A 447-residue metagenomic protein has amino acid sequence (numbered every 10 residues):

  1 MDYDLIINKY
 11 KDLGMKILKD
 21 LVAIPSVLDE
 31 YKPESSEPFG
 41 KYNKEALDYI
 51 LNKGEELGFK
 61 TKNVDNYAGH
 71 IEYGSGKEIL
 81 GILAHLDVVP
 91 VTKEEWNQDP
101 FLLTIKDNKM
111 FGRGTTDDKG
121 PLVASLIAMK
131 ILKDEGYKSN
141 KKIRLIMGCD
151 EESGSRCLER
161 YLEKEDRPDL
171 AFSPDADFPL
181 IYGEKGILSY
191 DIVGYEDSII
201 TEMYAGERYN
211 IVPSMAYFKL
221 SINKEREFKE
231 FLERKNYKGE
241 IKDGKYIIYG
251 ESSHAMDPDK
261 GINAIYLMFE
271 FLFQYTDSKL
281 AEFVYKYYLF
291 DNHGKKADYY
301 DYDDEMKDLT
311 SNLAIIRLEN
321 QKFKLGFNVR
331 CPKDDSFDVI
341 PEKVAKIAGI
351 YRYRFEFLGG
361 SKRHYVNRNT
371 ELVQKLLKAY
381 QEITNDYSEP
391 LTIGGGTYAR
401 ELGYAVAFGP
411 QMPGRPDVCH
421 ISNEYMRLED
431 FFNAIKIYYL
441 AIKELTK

Functional and structural regions predicted by a protein language model:
D2-F111, Y137-S139: Acidic/His- and Gly-rich active-site-bordering loop/insert found across diverse amide/peptide-bond hydrolases
I79-M147, S153, E165-D166, I421-S422 (+1 more regions): Active-site metal-coordination/substrate-binding segment of hydrolases, especially metallo-dependent peptidases
D87, L232-E240, T276, K346-R352 (+1 more regions): A common structural junction motif
K106-N108, M129-R144, R226, T276-E282 (+3 more regions): Phosphate-handling active-site elements
L122-L132, Y161, L220, M268-L272 (+3 more regions): Buried hydrophobic packing segments
E152, L158-P332: Midchain, well-structured core segments that form catalytic/ion-binding scaffolds
L318, F323-L391, G395: Substrate-recognition/cap regions that form aromatic- and gly/pro-loop-enriched pockets for small-molecule ligands
E319, E371-L445: Zn-dependent metallopeptidase/amidohydrolase metal-coordination segment
